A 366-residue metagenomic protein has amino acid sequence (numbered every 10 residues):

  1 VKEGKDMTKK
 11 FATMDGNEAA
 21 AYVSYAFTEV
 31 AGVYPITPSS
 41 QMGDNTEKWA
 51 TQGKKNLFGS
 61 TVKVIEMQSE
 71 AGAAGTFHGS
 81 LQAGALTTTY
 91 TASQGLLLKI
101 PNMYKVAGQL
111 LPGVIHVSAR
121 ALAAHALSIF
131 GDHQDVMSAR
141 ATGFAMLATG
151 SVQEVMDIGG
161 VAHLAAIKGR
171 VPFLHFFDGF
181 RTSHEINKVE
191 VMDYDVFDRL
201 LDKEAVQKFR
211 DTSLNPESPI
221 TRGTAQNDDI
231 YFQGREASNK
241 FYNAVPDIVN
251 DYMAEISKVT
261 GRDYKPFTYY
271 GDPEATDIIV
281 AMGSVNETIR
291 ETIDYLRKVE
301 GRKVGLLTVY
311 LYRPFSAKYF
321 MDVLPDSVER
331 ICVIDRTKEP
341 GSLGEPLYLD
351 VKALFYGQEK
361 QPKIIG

Functional and structural regions predicted by a protein language model:
K2-S138, G143, G160: Thiamine diphosphate
Y25-V30, E47-K55, Q82, Y104-P112 (+9 more regions): Generic secondary-structure signature for well-ordered alpha-helical cores
F58-V62, F173-T268: Conformationally flexible catalytic loops at phosphate/diphosphate-handling active centers
S60-V62, H125, T142-L147, C332-P340 (+1 more regions): Short beta-alpha connecting loops at secondary-structure transitions that line or flank enzyme active sites
Y90-T91, V114-S118, A148-T149, L174-D178 (+1 more regions): Short beta-strand segments
R120-A121, F177-H184, G283-V285, K338: Glycine-rich beta-alpha junction loops
I129-G179, K203, K360-G366: Conserved thiamine diphosphate
N250-G366: Thiamine diphosphate
